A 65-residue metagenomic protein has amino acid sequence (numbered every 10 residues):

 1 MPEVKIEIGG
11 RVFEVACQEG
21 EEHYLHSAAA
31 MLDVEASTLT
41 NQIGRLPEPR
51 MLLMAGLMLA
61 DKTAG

Functional and structural regions predicted by a protein language model:
M1-A16, H26: A positional/architectural concept
I8, E19-E22, A28-G44, R50-A64: Compact, glycine-rich, soluble single-domain proteins
